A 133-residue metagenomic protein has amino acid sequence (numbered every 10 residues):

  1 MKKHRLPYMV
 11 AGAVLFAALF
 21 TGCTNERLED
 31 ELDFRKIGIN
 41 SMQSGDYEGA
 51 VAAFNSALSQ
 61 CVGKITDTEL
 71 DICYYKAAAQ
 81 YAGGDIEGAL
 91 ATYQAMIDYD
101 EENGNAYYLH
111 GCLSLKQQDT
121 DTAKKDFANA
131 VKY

Functional and structural regions predicted by a protein language model:
E31, I65-T66, L70-D71, G104-N105: Helix-start (N-cap) detector for alpha-helical repeat units in TPR-like alpha-solenoids, especially tetratricopeptide
Q43-S44, A82, K116-Q117: Register position in tetratricopeptide repeats
S59, Q94-D98, V131-K132: Conserved structural position within tetratricopeptide repeats
